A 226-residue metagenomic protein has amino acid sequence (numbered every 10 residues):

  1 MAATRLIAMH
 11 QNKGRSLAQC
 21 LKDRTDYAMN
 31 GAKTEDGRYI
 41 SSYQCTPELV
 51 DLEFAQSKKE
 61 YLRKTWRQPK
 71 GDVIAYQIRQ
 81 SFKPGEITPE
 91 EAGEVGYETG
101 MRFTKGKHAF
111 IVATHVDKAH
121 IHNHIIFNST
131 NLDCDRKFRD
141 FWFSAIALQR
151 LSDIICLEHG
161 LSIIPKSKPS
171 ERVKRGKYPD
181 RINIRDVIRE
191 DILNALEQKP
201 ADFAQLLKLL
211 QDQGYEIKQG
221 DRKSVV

Functional and structural regions predicted by a protein language model:
M1-V226: N-terminal nicking endonuclease/strand-transfer module with a His-rich metal-binding environment and a catalytic Tyr
